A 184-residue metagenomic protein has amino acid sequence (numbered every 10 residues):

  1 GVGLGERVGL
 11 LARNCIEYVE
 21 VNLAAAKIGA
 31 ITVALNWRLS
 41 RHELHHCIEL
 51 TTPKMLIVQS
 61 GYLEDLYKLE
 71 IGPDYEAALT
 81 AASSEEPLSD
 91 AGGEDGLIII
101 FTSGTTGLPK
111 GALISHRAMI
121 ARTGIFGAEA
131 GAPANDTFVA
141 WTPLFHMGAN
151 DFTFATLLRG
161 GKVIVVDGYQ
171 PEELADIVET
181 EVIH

Functional and structural regions predicted by a protein language model:
G1-H42: Conserved AMP-binding/adenylate-forming
A12-C15, N36, A132, W141-H146: Conserved AMP-binding
N22-I28, L50, H146, L157-L158: Short hydrophobic alpha-helices that are characteristic scaffold elements of the AMP-binding
G61-G93: ANL superfamily adenylate-forming
S83-F101, L108, G131-T137: Conserved pre-ATP/AMP-binding loop-to-beta segment of ANL
L97-A121: Conserved AMP-binding A3 loop
I120-T137, F145-H184: Conserved AMP-binding/adenylation subdomain of ANL enzymes
